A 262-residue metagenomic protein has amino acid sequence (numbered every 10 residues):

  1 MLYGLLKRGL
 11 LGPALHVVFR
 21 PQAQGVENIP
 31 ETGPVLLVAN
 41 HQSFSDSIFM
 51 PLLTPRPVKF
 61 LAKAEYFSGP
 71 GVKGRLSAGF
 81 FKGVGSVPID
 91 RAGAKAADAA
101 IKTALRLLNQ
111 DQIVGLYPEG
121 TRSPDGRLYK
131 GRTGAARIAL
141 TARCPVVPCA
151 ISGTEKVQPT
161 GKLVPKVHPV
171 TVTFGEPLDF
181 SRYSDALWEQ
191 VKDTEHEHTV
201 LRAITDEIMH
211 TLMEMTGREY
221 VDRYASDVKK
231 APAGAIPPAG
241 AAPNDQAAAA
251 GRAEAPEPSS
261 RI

Functional and structural regions predicted by a protein language model:
L2, D98-I262: Non-catalytic C-terminal accessory region of glycerolipid acyltransferases and related lyso-lipid remodeling enzymes
L5, G9-H41: Helix-to-loop junction immediately C-terminal to a conserved catalytic motif
G9, I48, G134-R137: Active-site phosphate/pyrophosphate-handling residues
L10-G12, G83-R91, P118-R122: Short, basic, glycine/proline-bearing loop/turn elements
A14-H16, F80-F81, L107, I138-A139: A generic structural signal for well-ordered alpha-helical segments
H16, E31-A94: Catalytic core of membrane glycerolipid acyltransferases/transacylases, capturing the structured, soluble-facing
H16-A23, A96-D98, T154-E155: Short gly/ser/thr-rich secondary-structure transition/capping motifs
P21-V26, D46-S47, G74, I101-T103 (+1 more regions): A generic local structural motif
